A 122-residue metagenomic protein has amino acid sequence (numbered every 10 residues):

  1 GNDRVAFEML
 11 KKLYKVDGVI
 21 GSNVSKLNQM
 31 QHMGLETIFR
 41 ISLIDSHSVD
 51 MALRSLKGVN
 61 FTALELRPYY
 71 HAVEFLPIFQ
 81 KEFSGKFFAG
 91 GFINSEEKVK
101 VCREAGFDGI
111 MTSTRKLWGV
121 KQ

Functional and structural regions predicted by a protein language model:
G1-V16, S22-L35, S46-S55, A72-L76: N-terminal active-site wall of soluble small-molecule enzyme domains
V5-L10, D50-G58, P77, E82-F88 (+1 more regions): Catalytic cores of alpha/beta
G18-I20, T37-I41, L64-L66, F87-G91 (+1 more regions): Hydrophobic faces of well-ordered beta-strands that scaffold small-molecule active sites in alpha/beta enzyme cores
K26, T62, L66-H71, G91-Q122: Glycine-rich phosphate-binding active-site loops on the catalytic face of alpha/beta enzymes
Q29-Q31, Q80, Q122: Residue-identity detector for glutamine
T37-F75, G119-Q122: Glycine/Thr-rich beta-alpha phosphate-binding loop at enzyme active sites
